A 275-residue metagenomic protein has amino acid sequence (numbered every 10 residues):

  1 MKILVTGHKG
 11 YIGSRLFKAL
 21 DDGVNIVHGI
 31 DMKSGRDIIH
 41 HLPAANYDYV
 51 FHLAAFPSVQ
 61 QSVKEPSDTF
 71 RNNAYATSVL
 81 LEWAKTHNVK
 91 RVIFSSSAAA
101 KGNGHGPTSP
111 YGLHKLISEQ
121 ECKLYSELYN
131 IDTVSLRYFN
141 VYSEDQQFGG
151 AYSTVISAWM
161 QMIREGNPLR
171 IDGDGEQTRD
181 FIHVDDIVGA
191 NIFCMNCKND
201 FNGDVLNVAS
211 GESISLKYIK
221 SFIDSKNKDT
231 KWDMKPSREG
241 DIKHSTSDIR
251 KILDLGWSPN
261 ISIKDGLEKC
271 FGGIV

Functional and structural regions predicted by a protein language model:
M1-F139, K269: N-terminal Rossmann-like NAD(P)+-binding domain of SDR-like oxidoreductases, especially those catalyzing
F17, R164-V275: C-terminal substrate-binding subdomain of Rossmann-fold SDR/epimerase-dehydratase oxidoreductases
L80, C122, W159, K251-I252: Structural element of the ATP-grasp superfamily
A99-K101, V141, T178, S215: Short, active-site-adjacent cap segments at secondary-structure transitions
G104, E144-Q147, K251: Short beta-loop-alpha junction of Rossmann-like oxidoreductase domains
P110-G112, Q120-R179, V184-F193, S221-K226: NAD(P)-dependent short-chain dehydrogenase/reductase
